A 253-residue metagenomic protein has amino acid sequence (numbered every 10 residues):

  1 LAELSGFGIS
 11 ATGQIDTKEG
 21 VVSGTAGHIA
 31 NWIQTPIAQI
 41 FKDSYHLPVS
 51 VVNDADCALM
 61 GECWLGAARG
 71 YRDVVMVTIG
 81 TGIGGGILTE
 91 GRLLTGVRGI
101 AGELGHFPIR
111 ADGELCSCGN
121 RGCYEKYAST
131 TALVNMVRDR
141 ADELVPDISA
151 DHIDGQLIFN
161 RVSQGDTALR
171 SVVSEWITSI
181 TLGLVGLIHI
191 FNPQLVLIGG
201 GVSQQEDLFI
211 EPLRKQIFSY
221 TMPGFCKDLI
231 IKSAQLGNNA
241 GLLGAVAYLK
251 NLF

Functional and structural regions predicted by a protein language model:
L1-G6, D16-V21, A38-L47, G61-Y71 (+2 more regions): ATP-binding/phosphotransfer module of carbohydrate and carboxylate kinases, centering on a glycine-rich
L4-G8, V74-T78, G84-G86, S117: Short glycine-aspartate micro-motif
T12-I15, G80-G82, V202: Short glycine-rich anion-binding loops that position phosphate/pyrophosphate groups of nucleotides and phosphorylated
G20-I33: A charged helix-plus-loop insertion that forms the helical arch/lid used to bind and gate nucleic-acid substrates
V49-N53: General beta-strand structural signal in soluble alpha/beta enzymes
D54, G80, A245: Active-site glycine-centered loops adjacent to acidic/histidine catalytic or metal-binding residues that shape
A55-L59: Active-site-adjacent loop/helix segments that line or gate small-molecule/cofactor pockets in enzymes
I100-E103: Structural signature of FAD isoalloxazine-binding scaffolds in flavoprotein oxidoreductases
